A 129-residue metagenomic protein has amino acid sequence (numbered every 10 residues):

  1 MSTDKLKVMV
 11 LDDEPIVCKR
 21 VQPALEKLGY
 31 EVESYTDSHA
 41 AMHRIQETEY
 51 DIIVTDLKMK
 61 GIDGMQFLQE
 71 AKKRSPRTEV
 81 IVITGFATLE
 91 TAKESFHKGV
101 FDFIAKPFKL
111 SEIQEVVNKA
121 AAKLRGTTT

Functional and structural regions predicted by a protein language model:
C18, K60, T84: The feature encodes the CheY-like receiver
K19-K27: Charged docking surfaces used in two-component/phosphorelay signaling
G29-T36, R44: Short hydrophobic/Thr-rich beta-strand motif most characteristic of the beta2 strand and flanking loop of CheY-like
T36-D37, D63-Q66: Acidic catalytic/metal-coordinating carboxylates
H43, M65-R77: Short amphipathic alpha-helix used as the core "switch/output" element in two-component signaling
I53, L57-K58: The short loop immediately C-terminal to the conserved phospho-acceptor aspartate in CheY-like receiver
F108-N118: C-terminal output helix
